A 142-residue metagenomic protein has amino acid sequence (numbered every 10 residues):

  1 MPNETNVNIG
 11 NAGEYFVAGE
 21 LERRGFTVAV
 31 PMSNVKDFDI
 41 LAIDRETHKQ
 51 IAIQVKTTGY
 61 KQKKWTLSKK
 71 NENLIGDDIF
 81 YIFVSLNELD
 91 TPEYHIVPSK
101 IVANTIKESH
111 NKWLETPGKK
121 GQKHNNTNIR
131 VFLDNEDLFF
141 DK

Functional and structural regions predicted by a protein language model:
M1-K36, L41-K142: Mixed-charge (Asp/Glu-Lys/Arg
